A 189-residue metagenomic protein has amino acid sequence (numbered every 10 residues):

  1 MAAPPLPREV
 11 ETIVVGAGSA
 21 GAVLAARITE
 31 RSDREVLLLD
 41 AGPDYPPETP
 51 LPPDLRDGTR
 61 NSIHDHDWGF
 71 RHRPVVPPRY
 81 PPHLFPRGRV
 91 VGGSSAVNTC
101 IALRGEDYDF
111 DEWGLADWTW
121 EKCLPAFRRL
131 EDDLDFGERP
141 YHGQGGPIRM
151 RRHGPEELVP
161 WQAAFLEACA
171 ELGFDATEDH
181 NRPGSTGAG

Functional and structural regions predicted by a protein language model:
M1-A3, E156-E157: Short, intrinsically disordered, charge-biased short linear motifs at domain edges
A2-R128: N-terminal glycine-rich phosphate/pyrophosphate-binding loop and immediately adjacent elements
G114-G189: Conserved redox-cofactor binding core of oxidoreductases
